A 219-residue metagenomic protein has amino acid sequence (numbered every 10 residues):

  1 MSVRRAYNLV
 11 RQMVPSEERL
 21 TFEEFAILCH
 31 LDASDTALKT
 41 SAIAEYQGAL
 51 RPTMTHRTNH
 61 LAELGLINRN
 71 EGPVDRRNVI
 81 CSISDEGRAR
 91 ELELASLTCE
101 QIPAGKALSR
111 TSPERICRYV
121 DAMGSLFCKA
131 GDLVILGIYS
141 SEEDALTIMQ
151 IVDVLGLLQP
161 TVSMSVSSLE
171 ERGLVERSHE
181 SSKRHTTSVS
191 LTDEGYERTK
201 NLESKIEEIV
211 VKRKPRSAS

Functional and structural regions predicted by a protein language model:
M1-N8: Leu/Val/Ala/Ile-rich N-terminal alpha-helices, chiefly Sec-type signal peptides and the beginnings
N8-R11, E170-R177, R184-S219: C-terminal regulatory/effector modules of DNA-binding transcriptional regulators
R11-T53, R118-L158: N-terminal helix-turn-helix DNA-binding core of bacterial DNA-binding proteins
M13, Y46, D85-G87, T98: A compositional/biophysical signature of low hydrophobicity enriched in polar/charged and small residues
A37-R69, D75-R77, A145-T186: Canonical helix-turn-helix DNA-binding module
P73-A95, K183-L202: Basic, amphipathic "hinge/linker" alpha-helix immediately C-terminal to the N-terminal HTH DNA-binding motif
E93-A130, N201-S219: Amphipathic alpha-helical dimerization/coiled-coil segments that flank or bridge DNA-binding/regulatory modules
L97, G137-S141, S165, R172: Short hydrophobic alpha-helical module
